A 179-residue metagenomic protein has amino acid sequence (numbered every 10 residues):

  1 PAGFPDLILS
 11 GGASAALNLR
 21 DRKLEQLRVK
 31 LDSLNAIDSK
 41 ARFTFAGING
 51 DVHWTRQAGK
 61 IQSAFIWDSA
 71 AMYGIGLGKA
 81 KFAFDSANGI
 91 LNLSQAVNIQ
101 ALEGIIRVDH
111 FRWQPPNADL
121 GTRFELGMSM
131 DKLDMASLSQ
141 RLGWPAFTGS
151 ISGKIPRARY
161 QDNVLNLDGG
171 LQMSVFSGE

Functional and structural regions predicted by a protein language model:
P1-N98, I106-E179: Membrane-proximal interfacial segments on either side of biological membranes
E103: Carboxylate-rich, polar loop motifs that coordinate divalent cations or form catalytic acidic clusters
